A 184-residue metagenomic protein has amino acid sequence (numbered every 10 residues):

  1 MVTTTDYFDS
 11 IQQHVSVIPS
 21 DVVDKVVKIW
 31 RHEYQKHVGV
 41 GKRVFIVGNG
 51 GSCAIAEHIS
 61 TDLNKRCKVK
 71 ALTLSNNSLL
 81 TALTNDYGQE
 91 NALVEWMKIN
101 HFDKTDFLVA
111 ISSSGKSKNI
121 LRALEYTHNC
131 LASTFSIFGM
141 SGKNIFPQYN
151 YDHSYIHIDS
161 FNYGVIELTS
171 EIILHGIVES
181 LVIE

Functional and structural regions predicted by a protein language model:
M1-V22: Generic N-terminal amphipathic, Lys/Arg-enriched alpha-helix
T3, Y7, I29, L63-R66 (+1 more regions): N-proximal short alpha-helices
T5, D9-Q12, K28-R31, L121: Generic alpha-helical structural signal
S10, I29, E33-K36, H58 (+1 more regions): Residue-level detector of alpha-helical secondary structure
V17-S20, D24, N76, S180: Polar helix-capping/helix-linker motif
P19-V40: A short, well-structured juxtamembrane/interface segment
V40, F45-E184: Glycine-rich phosphate-binding loops that contact phosphosugars or nucleotide phosphates
